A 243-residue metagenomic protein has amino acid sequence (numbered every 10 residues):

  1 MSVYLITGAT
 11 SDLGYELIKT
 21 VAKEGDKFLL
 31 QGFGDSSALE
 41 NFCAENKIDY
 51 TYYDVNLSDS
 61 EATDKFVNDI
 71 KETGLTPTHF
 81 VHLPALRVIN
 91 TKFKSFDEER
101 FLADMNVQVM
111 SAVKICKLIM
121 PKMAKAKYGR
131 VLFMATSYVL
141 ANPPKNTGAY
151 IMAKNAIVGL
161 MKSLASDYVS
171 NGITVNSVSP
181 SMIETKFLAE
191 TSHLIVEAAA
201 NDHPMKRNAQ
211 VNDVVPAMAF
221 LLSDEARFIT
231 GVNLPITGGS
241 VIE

Functional and structural regions predicted by a protein language model:
T10-S11: Conserved glycine-rich cofactor-binding loop
T78, K94-K114, Y128, L132 (+2 more regions): Catalytic Tyr-X3-Lys loop
A85-L102, K145-N146, A189-T191: Conserved mid-core segment of classical short-chain dehydrogenase/reductases
L86, R130-A156, M161-S170, M182: Catalytic loop of short-chain dehydrogenase/reductase
P121, S166-D167, R227: Alpha-helical segment proximal to the catalytic Tyr-Lys
V169, T174, I229-G231: Short, small/polar-rich loop/turn modules that mediate ligand/substrate recognition or access, typified
H203-V214: A conserved structural motif in NAD(P)-dependent oxidoreductases
A219, T230-E243: Short C-terminal tail/terminal secondary-structure segment of NAD(P)H-dependent dehydrogenase/reductase domains
